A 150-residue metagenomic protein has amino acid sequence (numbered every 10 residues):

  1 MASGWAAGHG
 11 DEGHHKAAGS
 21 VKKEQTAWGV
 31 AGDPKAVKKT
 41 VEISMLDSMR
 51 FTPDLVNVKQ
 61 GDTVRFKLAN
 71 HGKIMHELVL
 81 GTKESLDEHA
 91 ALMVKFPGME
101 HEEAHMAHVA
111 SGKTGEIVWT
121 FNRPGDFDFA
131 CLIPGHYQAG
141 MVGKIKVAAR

Functional and structural regions predicted by a protein language model:
S3-K16: Cleaved targeting-peptide boundary
H14-S20, R50, E103-R150: Extracellular/periplasmic metallocenter environments
H15-D33: N-terminal low-complexity, Pro/Thr/Ser-rich intrinsically disordered segments that act as propeptides or flexible
W28, D33-T63: N-terminal edge beta-strand
L68-N70: Asparagine-centered strand-capping/turn motif at beta-strand->loop junctions
E77-G81: Beta-strand signatures of extracellular beta-sandwich domains
E84-K95: Short aromatic-acidic-glycine turn motif
V94-E103: Short beta-strand and strand-turn-strand segments in soluble, beta-rich domains
